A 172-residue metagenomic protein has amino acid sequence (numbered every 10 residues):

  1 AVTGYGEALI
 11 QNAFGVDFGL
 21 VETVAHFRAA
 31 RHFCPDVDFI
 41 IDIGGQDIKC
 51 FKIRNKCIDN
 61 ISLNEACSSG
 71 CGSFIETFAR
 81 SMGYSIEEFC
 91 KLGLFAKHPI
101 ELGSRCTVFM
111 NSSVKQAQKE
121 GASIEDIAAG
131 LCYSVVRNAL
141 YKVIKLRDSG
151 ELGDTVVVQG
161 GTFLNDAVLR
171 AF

Functional and structural regions predicted by a protein language model:
V2, D17-H26, I41-G45, S62-G70 (+2 more regions): Active-site nucleophile and cofactor-binding loops and adjacent substrate-binding regions of central metabolic enzymes
Y5-G6, S134, R147, E151-F172: Glycine-rich phosphate-binding loops at beta-strand->alpha-helix junctions
E7-G44, K49-K56, N60, R147: Conserved phosphate-binding catalytic cores of ATP/NTP-utilizing and phosphoryl-transfer enzymes
G45-F51, N60, C71, N138-A139 (+1 more regions): Short glycine/serine/threonine-rich phosphate/pyrophosphate-binding segments that cradle anionic phosphate groups
N55-H98: Glycine-rich phosphate-binding loop plus the immediately following alpha-helix
I86-L92, K142-T155: Flexible, glycine/charged-enriched surface loops at secondary-structure junctions
P99-N111: Long, charged amphipathic helices and adjacent flexible linkers at domain junctions
S112-K142: Adenine-nucleotide phosphate-binding core of ATP-dependent small-molecule kinases
